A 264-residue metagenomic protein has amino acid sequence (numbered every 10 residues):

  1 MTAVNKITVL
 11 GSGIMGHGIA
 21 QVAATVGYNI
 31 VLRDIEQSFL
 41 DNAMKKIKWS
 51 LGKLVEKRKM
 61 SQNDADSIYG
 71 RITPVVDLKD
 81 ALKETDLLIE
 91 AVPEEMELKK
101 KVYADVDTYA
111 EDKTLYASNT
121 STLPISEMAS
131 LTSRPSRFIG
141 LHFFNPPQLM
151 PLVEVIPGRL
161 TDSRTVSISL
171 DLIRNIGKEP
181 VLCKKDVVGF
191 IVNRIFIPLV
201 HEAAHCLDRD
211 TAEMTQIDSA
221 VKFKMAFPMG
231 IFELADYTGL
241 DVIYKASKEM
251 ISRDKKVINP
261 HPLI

Functional and structural regions predicted by a protein language model:
M1-I264: N-terminal glycine-rich phosphate-binding loop for ADP-containing cofactors
